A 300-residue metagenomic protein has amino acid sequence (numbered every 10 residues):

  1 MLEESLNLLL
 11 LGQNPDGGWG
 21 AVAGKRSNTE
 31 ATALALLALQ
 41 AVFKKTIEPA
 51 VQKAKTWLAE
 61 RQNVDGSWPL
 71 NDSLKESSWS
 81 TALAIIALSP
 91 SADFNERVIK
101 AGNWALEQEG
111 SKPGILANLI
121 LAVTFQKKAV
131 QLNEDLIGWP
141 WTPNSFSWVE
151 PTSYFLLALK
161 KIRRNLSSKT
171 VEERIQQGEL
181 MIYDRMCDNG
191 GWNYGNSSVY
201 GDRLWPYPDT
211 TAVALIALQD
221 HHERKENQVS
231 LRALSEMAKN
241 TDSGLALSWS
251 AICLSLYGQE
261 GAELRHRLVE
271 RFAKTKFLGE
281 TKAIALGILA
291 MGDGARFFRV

Functional and structural regions predicted by a protein language model:
M1-E4, G18-K53, V64-N103, E107-L180 (+3 more regions): An alpha-helical repeat/solenoid feature that recognizes helix-turn-helix modules
R61: Glycine-rich phosphate/ribose-binding loops and adjacent secondary-structure elements that form binding surfaces
H266-V269: TPR/TPR-like (Sel1-like) alpha-helical repeat modules
